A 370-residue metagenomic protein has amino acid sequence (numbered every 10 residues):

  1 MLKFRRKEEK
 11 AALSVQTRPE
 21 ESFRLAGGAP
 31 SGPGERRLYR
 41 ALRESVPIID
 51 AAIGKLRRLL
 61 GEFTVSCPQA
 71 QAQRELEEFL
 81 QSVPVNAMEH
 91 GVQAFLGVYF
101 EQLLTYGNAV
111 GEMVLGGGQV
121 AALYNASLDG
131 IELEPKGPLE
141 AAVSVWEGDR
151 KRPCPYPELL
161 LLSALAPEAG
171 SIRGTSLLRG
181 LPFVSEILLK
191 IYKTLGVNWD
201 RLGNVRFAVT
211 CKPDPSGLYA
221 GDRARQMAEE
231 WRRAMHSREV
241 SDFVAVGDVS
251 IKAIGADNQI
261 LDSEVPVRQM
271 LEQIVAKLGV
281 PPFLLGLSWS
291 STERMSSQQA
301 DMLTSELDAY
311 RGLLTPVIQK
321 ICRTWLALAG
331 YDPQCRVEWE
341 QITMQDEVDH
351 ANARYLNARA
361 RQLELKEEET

Functional and structural regions predicted by a protein language model:
M1-G247, I254, Q273, N357 (+1 more regions): Structured, contiguous alpha/beta core segments that scaffold functional sites
P135-S163, D222-T304, D308, G312-Q341 (+3 more regions): Long amphipathic alpha-helical segments
